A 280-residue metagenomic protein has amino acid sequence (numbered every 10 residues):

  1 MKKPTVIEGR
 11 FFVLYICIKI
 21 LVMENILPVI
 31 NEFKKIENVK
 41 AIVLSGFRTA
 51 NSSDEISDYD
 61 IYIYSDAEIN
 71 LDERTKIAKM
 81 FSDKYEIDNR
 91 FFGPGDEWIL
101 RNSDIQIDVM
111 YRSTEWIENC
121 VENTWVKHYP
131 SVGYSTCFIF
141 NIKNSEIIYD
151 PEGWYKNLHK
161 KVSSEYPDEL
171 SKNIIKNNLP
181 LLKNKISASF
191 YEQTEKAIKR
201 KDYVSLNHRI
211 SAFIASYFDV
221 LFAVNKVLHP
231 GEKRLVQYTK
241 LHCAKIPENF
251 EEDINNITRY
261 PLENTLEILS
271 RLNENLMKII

Functional and structural regions predicted by a protein language model:
M1-V13: Positively charged N-terminal leader segments that act as targeting/secretion signals
L14-V43: Helical scaffold of the NTase/Pol beta-like nucleotidyltransferase catalytic core
M23-E24, I36-K40, S53, D60-I69 (+1 more regions): Conserved, well-structured beta-alpha core segment at the onset of a catalytic domain
S45-M80, D96, L100-Y111: Catalytic metal-binding acidic patch
T49-A50, T114-E115, V227-H229: Short, solvent-exposed loop/turn segments at secondary-structure junctions
S82-I198: Conserved NTP/Mg2+-binding pocket subregion across the NTase superfamily
G153-I280: Conserved nucleotidyltransferase catalytic core and NTase-mimicking acidic/glycine-rich helix/loop elements in nucleic
